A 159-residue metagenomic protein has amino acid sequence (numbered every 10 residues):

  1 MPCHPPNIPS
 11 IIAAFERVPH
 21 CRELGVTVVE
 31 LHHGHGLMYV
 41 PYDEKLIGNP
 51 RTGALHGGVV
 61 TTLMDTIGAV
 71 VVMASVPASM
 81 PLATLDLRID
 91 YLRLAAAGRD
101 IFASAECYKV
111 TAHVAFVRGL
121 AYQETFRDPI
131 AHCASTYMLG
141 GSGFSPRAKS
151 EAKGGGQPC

Functional and structural regions predicted by a protein language model:
P2-P6, A95-G98, F102, E106-C159: HotDog/MaoC-like acyl-thioester-processing domains
I8-V18, V70-S79: Short, solvent-exposed helix-to-loop capping segments enriched in aromatics
I11-G25, V29-H33: N-terminal structural module
R22-L24, G34-G36, P81-L87, R99-I101 (+2 more regions): A generic structural signal for short beta-strands and their flanking turns/coil linkers
G25-A54: Catalytic strand-loop segment that frames the active site of acyl-thioester-processing enzymes
L55-A78: Active-site helix/loop of acyl-thioester processing domains in fatty-acid/polyketide metabolism, spanning hotdog-fold
G58-V59, T66, L87-R93, G119-A121 (+1 more regions): Hydrophobic alpha-helical segments of small multi-pass membrane proteins
V71-F102, C107: Hydrophobic beta-strand-centered segment that forms part of the acyl-chain substrate-binding groove
